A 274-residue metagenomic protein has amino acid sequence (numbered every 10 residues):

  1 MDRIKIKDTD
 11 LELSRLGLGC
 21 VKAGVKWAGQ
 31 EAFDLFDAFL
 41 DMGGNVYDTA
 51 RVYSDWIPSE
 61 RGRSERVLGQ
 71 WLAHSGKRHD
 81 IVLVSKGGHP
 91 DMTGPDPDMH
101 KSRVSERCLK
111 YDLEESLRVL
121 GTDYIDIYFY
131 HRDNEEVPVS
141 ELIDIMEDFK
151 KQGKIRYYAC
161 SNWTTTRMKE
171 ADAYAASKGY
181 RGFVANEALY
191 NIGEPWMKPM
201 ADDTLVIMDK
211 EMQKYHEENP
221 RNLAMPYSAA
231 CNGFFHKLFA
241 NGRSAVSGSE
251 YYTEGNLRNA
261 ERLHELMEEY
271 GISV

Functional and structural regions predicted by a protein language model:
M1-I81, K151, A229: N-terminal binding-site loop/beta-alpha segment at the start of enzyme catalytic domains that lines or forms
R3, D133, V137-V274: Beta/alpha (TIM)-barrel catalytic core signal, keyed to glycine-rich beta->alpha loops juxtaposed to Asp/Glu that bind
I6, L18, Y47, L68 (+7 more regions): Conserved, mostly hydrophobic/aromatic
K7-V25, V84-H100, Y124, F129: N-terminal small/glycine-rich loop or linker at the start of catalytic domains across soluble metabolic enzymes
L11-L16, G43-N45, K77-I81, G121-D126 (+4 more regions): Short, well-ordered coil/turn segments that N-cap beta-strands
W27-D34, S59-R63, V67, H100-C108 (+3 more regions): Alpha-helix N-cap and loop-to-helix initiation/capping positions
W27-L40, V104-L120, K169-A173: Short, acidic/polar
L117-P138: Active-site groove signature of glycoside hydrolases
